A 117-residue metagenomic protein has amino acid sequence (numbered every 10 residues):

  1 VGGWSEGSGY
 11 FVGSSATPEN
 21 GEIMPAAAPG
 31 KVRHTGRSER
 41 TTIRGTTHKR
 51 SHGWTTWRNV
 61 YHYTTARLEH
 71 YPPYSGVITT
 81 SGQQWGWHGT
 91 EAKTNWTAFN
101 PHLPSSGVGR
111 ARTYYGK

Functional and structural regions predicted by a protein language model:
V1, R112-T113: N-terminal secretion targeting segments of exported proteins
V1-E39: N-terminal prepro-regions of secreted/extracellular proteins
G13, P29, T35-S38, S75-A111: Short Trp-Ser/Thr-centered turn/loop motifs at beta-strand boundaries
S38-R50: Short, ordered beta-strand-loop transition motifs
R50-T56: Short edge beta-strand/loop segments characteristic of extracellular beta-sandwich folds
W57-Y63: Short proline/glycine-enriched turn/loop motifs at strand-loop junctions of beta-rich domains
Y63-P72: Short, surface-exposed beta-strand/strand-loop-strand elements in extracellular ectodomains
G116-K117: Short, solvent-exposed mixed-charge patches
